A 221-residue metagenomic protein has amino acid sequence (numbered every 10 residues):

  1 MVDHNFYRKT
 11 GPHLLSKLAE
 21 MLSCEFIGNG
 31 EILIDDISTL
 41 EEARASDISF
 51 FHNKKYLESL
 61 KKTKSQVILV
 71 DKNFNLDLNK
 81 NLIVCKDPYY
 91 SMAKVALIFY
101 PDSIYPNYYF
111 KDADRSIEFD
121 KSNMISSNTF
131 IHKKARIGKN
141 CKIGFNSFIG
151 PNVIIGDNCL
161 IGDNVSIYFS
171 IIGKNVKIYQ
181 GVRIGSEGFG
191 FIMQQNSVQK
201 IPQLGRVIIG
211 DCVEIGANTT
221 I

Functional and structural regions predicted by a protein language model:
M1-S116, N175, G181-V182, S186-Q199 (+1 more regions): Terminal amphipathic alpha-helical/low-complexity segments used for targeting or macromolecular assembly
F50, D112-I221: Structural signal for interior beta-strand "rungs" in well-ordered beta-sheet cores of soluble enzyme domains
